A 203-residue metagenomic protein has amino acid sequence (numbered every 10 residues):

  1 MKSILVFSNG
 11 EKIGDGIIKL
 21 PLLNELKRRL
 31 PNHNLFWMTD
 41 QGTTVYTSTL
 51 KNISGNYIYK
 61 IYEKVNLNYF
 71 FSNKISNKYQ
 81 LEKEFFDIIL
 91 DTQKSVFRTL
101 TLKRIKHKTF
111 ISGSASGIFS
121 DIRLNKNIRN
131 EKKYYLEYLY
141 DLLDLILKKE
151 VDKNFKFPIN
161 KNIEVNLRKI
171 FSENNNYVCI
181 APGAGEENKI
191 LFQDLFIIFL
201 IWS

Functional and structural regions predicted by a protein language model:
M1-S203: Catalytic machinery of carbohydrate-active enzymes, primarily nucleotide-sugar-dependent glycosyltransferases
